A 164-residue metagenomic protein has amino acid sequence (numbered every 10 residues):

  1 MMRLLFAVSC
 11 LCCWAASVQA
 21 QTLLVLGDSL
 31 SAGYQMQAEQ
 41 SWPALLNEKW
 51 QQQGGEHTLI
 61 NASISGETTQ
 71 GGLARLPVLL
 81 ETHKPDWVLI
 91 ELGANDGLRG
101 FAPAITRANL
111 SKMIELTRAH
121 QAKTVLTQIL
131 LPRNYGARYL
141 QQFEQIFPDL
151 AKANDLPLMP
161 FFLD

Functional and structural regions predicted by a protein language model:
M1-L5: Positively charged n-region of N-terminal signal peptides that target proteins for export
C13-V18: N-terminal signal peptide c-region/cleavage motif recognized by signal peptidases
Q19-S65, R75-K84: Serine-esterase "nucleophile elbow" of acetyl-processing enzymes
G55, L73-D164: Alpha-helical cap/lid subdomain in secreted, periplasmic, or secretory-pathway luminal O-acyl-processing enzymes
G66-Q70: Acidic-and-aromatic substrate-binding clefts and catalytic sites of carbohydrate-active enzymes
